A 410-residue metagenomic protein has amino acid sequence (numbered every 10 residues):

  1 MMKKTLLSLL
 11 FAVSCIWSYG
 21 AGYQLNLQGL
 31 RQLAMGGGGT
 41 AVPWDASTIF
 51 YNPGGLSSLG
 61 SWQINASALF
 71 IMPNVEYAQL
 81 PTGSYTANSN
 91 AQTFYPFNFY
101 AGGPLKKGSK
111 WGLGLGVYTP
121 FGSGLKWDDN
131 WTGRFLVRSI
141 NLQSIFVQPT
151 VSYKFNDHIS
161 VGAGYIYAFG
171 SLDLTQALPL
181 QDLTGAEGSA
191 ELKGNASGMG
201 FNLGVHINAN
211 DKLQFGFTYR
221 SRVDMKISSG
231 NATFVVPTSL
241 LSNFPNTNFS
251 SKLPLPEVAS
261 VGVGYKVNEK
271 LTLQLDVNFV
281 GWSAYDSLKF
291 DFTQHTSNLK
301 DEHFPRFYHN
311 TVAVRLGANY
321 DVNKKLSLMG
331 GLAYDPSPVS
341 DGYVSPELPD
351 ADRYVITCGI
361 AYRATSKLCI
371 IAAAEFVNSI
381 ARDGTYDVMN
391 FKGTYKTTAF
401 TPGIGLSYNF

Functional and structural regions predicted by a protein language model:
M1-T5: Positively charged n-region of N-terminal signal peptides that target proteins for export
F11-Y19: Hydrophobic h-region of N-terminal signal peptides that target proteins for export in Gram-negative bacteria
A21-A34, Y77-T86, T93-F410: Outer-membrane beta-barrel porins/channels
Y23-G39, S57-N74: Transmembrane beta-strand segments of Gram-negative outer membrane beta-barrel proteins
G38-T40, D45, S84-S89: Asp/Glu-centered strand-loop micro-motifs enriched in Gly/Pro and often flanked by an aromatic residue
T40-V42, I49-W62, A101-K107: Outer-membrane beta-barrel pore proteins
A41, F70-M72, F121, N378: Active-site/binding-pocket entry motifs
S47-L56, D352-G359: Generic detector of contiguous secondary-structure segments
